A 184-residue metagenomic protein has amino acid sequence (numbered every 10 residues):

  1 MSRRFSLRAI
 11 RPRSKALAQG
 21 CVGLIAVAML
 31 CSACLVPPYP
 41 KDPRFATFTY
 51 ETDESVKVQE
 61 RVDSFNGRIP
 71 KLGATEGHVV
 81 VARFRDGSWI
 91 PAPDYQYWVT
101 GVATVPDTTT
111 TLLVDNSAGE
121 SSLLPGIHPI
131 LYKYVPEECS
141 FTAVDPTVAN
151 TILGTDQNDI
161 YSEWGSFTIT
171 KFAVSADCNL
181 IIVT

Functional and structural regions predicted by a protein language model:
M1-S32: Sec-dependent bacterial lipoprotein signal peptides
S2, D107-L113, L180-T184: Short, surface-exposed beta-strand/loop "edge" segments at domain boundaries and coil↔beta transitions
G23, A33-V36, F141, L180: Residue-level detector of bioactive/disordered segments in secreted/extracellular proteins and virion assembly
C34-G101: N-terminal export/targeting and maturation segments
K71-T147: Mature extracytoplasmic domains of secretory-pathway proteins
S122-T184: Extracytoplasmic electrostatic interaction patches
